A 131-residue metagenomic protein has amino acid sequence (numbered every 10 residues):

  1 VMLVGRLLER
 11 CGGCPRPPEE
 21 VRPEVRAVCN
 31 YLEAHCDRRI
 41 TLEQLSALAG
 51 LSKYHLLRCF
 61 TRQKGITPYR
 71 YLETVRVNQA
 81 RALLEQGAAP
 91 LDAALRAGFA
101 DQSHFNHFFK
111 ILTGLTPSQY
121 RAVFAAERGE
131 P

Functional and structural regions predicted by a protein language model:
V1-P15, R58: Linker/hinge segments immediately adjacent to helix-turn-helix/homeobox DNA-binding domains
L3, Q63, A80: DNA major-groove recognition helices of helix-turn-helix
G12-I40, S46-A49, Y71-A89, V123: A short, Lys/Arg-enriched amphipathic alpha-helix from helix-turn-helix/homeodomain DNA-binding modules
E33, R38-V75, A94-V123: Basic/polar phosphate-binding segments, predominantly the helix-turn-helix DNA-binding elements of transcriptional
R128-P131: C-terminal regulatory/oligomerization modules of transcriptional regulators
